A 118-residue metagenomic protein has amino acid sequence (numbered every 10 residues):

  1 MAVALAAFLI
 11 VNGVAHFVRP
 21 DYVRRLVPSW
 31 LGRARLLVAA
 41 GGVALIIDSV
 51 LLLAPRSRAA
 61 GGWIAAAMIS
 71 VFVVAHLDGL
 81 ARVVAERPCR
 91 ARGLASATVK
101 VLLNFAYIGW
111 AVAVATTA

Functional and structural regions predicted by a protein language model:
M1-A118: Membrane-interface extramembranous regions
